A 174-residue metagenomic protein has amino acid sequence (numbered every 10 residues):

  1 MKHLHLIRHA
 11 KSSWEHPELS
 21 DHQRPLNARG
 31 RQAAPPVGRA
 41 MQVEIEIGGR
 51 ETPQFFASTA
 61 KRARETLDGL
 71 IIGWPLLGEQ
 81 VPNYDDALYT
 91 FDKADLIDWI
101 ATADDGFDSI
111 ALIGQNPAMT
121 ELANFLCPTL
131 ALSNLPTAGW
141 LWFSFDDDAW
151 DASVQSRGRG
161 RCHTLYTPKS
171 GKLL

Functional and structural regions predicted by a protein language model:
K2-H3, I7-D86, L132-P136: Active-site-proximal alpha-helix that buttresses catalytic centers in soluble enzyme cores
E51-W74, W150-L174: Conserved histidine-centered catalytic loops in small-molecule metabolism enzymes
A63-R64, K93, M119-T120: Short, well-ordered alpha-helical microsegments
T66-L70, L96, L122-A123: Hydrophobic packing residues within well-ordered alpha-helices of enzyme cores
A87-I100: Short alpha-helix plus adjacent loop in nuclease-associated cores
W99-L112, V154-Y166: A polyampholytic, Gly/Pro-enriched intrinsically disordered region
A103-F107, A111, P117-A138: Non-DNA-binding regulatory cores of transcription-related proteins, predominantly C-terminal effector-binding
C127-H163: Domain-level recognition of soluble alpha/beta enzyme cores, biased toward histidine phosphatases/phosphomutases
